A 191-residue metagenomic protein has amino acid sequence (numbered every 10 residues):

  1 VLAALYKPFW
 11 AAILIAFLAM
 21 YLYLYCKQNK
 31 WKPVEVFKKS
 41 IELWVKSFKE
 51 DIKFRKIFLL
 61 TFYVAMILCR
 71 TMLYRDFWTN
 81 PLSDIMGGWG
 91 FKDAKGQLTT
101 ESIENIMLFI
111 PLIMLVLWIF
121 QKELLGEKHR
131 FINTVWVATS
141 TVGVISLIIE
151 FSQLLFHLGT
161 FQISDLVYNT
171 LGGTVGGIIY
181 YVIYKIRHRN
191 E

Functional and structural regions predicted by a protein language model:
V1-L158, I163, T174-E191: Bulky hydrophobic segments
N169-T170: Hydrophobic alpha-helical segments of small multi-pass membrane proteins
